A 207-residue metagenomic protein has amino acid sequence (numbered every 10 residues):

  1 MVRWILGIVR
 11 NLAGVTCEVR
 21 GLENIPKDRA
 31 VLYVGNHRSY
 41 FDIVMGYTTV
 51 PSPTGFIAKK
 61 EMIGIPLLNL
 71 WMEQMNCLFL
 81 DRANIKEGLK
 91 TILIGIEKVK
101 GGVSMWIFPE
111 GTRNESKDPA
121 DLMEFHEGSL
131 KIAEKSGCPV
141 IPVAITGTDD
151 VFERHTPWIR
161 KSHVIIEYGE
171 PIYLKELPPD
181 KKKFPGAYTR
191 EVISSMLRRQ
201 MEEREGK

Functional and structural regions predicted by a protein language model:
M1-R3, R10-A13, K27-I85: Catalytic core of membrane glycerolipid acyltransferases/transacylases, capturing the structured, soluble-facing
V2-L6, I43, R154-H155, Q200: Intrinsically disordered, low-complexity boundary segments flanking structured domains
V9-R10, M72, K98, A133: A generic structural signal for well-ordered alpha-helical segments
G14-E18: Glycine-rich, highly charged phosphate/nucleotide-binding loops
V19, Y33, F56-I57, I166-Y168: Generic preference for hydrophobic
G21-P26: Glycine-rich helix-loop-beta junction characteristic of Rossmann-like nucleotide cofactor-binding loops
L89-K207: Non-catalytic C-terminal accessory region of glycerolipid acyltransferases and related lyso-lipid remodeling enzymes
